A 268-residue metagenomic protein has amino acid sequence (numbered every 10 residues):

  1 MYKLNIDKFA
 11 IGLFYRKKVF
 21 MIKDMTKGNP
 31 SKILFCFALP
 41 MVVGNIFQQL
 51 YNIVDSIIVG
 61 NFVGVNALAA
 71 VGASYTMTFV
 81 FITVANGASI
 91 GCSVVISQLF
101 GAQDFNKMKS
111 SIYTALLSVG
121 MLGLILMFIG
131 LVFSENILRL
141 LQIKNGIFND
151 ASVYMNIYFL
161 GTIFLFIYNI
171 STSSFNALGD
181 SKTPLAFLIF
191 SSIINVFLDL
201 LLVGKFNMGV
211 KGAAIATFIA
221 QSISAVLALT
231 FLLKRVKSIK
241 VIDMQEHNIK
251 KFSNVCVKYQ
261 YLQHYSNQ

Functional and structural regions predicted by a protein language model:
N5-A38, I96-I163, K205-Q260: Short alpha-helical transmembrane segments in multi-pass integral membrane proteins
L39, D55, C92-S93, F133-S134 (+3 more regions): Hydrophobic/aromatic residues in alpha-helical transmembrane segments
M41-V94, L122, Y158-L165, L227 (+1 more regions): Transmembrane helix-bundle signature of multi-pass secondary active exporters and lipid flippases
I53, F62-V65, L99-A102, A177-L178 (+1 more regions): Helix-loop interface residues and adjacent transmembrane-helix termini in multi-pass membrane transporters, primarily
L68-F128, L165-P184: Small-residue-rich hydrophobic transmembrane alpha-helices
V80, N195-D199, A225-L229: Hydrophobic transmembrane alpha-helices of multi-pass small-molecule transporters
V119, S174-L198, K211, I215-F218: Alpha-helical transmembrane segments of multi-pass membrane transporters/permeases
